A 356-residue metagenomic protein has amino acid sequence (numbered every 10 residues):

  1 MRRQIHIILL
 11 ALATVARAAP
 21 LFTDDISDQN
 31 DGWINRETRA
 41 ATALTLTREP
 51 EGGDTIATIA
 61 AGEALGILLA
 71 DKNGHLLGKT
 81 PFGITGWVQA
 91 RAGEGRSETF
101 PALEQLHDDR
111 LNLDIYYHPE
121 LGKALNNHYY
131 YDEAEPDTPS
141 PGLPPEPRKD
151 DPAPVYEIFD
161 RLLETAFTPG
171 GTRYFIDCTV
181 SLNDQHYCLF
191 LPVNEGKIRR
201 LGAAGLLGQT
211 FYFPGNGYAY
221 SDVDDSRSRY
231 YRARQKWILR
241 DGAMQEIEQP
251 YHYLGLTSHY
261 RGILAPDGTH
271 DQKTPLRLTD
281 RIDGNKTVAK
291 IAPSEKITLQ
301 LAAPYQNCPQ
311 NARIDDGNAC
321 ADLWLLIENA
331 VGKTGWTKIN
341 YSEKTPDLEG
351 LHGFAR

Functional and structural regions predicted by a protein language model:
R2-L10: Sec-dependent signal peptide recognition, specifically the positively charged N-region followed immediately by
L10-A19: Hydrophobic h-region of N-terminal signal peptides that target proteins for export in Gram-negative bacteria
P20-G32, K79-L121, P192-V193, Q245-Y260 (+2 more regions): Boundary regions of SH3-family modules and the immediately adjacent low-complexity/disordered segments in eukaryotic
P20-I26, N30-R36, S97-T165: Terminal domain-start segments
L21-N73, L111-H118, T257-C320, N340-Y341 (+1 more regions): Beta-loop motif signature
Q105, D109-G122, G196-R281, G353-A355: Short aromatic loop motif centered on NTY/YTY
E164-T179, N216-V223: Acidic/hydrophobic-patterned starts of short beta strands in beta-sheet-rich repeat architectures
V180-N183, D225-Y230, Y305-Q306: Short glycine/acidic-enriched loop and turn motifs that connect beta-strands
